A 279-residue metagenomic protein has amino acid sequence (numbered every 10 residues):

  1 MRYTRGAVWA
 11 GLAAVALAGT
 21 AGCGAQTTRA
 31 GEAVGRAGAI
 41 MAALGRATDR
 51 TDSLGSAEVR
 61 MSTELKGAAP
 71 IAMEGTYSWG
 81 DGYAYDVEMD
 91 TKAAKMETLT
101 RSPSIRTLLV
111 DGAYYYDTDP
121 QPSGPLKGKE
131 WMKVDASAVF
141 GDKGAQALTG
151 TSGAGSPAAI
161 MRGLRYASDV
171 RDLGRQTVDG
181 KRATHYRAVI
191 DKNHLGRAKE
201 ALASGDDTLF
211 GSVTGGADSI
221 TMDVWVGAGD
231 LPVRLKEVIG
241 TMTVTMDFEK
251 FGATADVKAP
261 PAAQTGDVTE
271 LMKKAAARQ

Functional and structural regions predicted by a protein language model:
M1-A21: Sec-dependent bacterial lipoprotein signal peptides
R2-G6, C23-Q279: Subset-of-secretome marker
